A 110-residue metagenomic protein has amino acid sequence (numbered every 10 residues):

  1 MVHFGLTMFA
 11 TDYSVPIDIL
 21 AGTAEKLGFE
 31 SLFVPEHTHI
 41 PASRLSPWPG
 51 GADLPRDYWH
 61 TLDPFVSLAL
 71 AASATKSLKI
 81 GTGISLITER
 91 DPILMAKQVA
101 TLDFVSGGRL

Functional and structural regions predicted by a protein language model:
M1-A74: N-terminal beta1-alpha1-beta2 module of alpha/beta enzyme domains
F4-M8, L32-V34, K79-T82, S106 (+1 more regions): Hydrophobic faces of well-ordered beta-strands that scaffold small-molecule active sites in alpha/beta enzyme cores
Y13-I19, T61, T88-F104: Glycine-rich anion/phosphate-binding loops
E25-K26, L68-S77, V99, D103-L110: Acidic (Asp/Glu)-rich catalytic clusters
F65-S73, K79-T88: Structural motif corresponding to the early beta-alpha repeats
